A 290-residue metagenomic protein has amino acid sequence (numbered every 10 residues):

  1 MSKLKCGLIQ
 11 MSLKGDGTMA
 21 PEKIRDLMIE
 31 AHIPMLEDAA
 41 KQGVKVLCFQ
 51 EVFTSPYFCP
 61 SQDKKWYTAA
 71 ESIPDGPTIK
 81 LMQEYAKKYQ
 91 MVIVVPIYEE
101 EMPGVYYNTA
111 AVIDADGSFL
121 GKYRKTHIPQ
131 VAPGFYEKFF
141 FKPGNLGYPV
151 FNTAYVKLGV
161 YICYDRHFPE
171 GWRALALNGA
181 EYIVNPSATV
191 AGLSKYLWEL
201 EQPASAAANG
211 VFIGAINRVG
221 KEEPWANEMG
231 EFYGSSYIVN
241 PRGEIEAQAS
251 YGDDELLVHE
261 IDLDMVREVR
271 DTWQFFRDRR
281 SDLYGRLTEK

Functional and structural regions predicted by a protein language model:
K3-G17, P21, T109, K122 (+2 more regions): Active-site-proximal beta-strand elements of phosphoester/diester hydrolases
C6, V112-L120, V239-A247: Short, glycine-anchored, charge-dense loop/turn motifs used at functional sites
Q10-S12, Q50, R124, N217: Residue-level recognition of beta-strand->loop/alpha-helix junctions
E22-D116, K122, T189-N209: Cys-nucleophile CN-hydrolase/nitrilase-fold catalytic domain and related Cys-dependent amidase chemistry that acts on
E71, E84, E101-E181, A191-A204 (+1 more regions): Active-site catalytic loop in hydrolytic enzyme cores
P74-V94, K157, C163-L256: CN hydrolase (nitrilase-like) catalytic-core segments centered on the catalytic cysteine and neighboring Lys/Glu
V95-I97, T109-V112, P149-F151, S236-I238 (+1 more regions): Short beta-strand scaffold segments in enzyme catalytic cores
V266-K290: A conserved C-terminal secondary-structure "cap"
